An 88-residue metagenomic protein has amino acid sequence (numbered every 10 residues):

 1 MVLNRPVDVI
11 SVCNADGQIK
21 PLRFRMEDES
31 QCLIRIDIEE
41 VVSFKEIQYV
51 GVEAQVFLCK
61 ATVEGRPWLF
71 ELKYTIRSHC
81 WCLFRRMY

Functional and structural regions predicted by a protein language model:
M1-Y88: Cysteine-centric segments in proteins
